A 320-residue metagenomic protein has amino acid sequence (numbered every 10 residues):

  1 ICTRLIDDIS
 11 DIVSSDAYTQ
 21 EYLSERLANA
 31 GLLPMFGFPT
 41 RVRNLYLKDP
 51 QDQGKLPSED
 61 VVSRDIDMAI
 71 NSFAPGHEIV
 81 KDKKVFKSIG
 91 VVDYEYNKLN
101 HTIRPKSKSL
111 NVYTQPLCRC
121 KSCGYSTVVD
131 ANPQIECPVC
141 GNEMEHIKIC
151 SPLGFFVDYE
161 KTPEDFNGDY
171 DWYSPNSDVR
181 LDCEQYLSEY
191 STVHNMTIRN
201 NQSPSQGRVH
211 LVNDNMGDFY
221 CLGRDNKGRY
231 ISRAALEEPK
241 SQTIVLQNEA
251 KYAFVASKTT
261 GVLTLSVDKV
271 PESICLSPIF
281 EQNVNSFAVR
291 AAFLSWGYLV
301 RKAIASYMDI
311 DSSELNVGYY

Functional and structural regions predicted by a protein language model:
I1-Y96, D130-Y320: Extended, highly charged accessory segments
I66-S72, T102-L117, G124-N132: Short, flexible, mixed-charge glycine/proline-rich loop motifs that serve as phosphate/nucleic-acid-contacting
C118-C123, C137-C140: Short cysteine-rich clusters marking metal-coordination/redox-active sites
